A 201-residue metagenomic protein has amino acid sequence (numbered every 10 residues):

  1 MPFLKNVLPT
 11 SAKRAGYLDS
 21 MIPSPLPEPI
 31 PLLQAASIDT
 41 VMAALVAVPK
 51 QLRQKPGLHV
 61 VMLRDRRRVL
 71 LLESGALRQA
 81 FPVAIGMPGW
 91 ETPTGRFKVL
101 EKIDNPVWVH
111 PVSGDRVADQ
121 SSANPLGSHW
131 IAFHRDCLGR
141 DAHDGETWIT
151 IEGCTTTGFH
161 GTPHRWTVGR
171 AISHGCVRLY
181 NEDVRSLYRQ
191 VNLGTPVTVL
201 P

Functional and structural regions predicted by a protein language model:
M1-P201: N-terminal pre-domains immediately preceding structured catalytic cores
